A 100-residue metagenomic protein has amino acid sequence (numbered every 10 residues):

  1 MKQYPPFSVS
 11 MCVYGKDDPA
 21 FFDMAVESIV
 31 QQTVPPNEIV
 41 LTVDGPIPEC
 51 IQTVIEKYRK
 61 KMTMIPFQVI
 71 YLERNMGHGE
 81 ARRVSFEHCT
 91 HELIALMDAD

Functional and structural regions predicted by a protein language model:
M1-V30: N-proximal low-complexity "stem/linker" segments adjacent to membrane-targeting elements
Y14, D44, R74: Histidine-centered beta-alpha loop that forms part of the nucleotide-sugar donor binding/catalytic region in diverse
D18, P48, M76-H78: Flexible, glycine-rich phosphate/dinucleotide-binding loops and adjacent beta-alpha linkers at cofactor/substrate
F21-F22, C50-V54, A81: Residues at alpha-helix caps and immediate loop-helix transition turns in enzyme cores, especially N- and C-cap
V30-Y71: Acidic donor-binding segment of Leloir-type glycosyltransferases
L72-C89: Glycine-rich, basic loop-to-helix element that forms the pyrophosphate-binding segment of sugar-nucleotide handling
I94: Short aromatic/hydrophobic "clamp" motif used to bind/position activated sugar donors
D98-D100: The conserved acidic donor/metal-binding loop of glycosyltransferases
